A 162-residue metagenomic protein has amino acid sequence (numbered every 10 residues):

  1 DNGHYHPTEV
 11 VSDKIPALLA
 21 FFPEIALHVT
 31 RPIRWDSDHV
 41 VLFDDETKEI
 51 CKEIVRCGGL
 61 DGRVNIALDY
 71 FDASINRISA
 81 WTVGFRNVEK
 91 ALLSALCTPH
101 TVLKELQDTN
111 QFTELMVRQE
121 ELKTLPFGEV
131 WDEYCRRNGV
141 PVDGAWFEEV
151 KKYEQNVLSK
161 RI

Functional and structural regions predicted by a protein language model:
D1-N2: Conserved, mostly hydrophobic/aromatic
H6-I162: Histidine-acidic metal/acid-base catalytic patches
